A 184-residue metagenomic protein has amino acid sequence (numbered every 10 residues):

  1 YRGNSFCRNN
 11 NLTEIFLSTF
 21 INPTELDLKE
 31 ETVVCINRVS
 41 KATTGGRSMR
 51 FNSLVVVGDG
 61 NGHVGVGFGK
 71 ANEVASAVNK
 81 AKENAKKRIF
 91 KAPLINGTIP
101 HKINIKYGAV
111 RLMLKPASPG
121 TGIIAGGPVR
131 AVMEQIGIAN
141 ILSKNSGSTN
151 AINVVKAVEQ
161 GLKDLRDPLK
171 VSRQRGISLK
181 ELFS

Functional and structural regions predicted by a protein language model:
G3-S184: Ribosome-associated RNA-binding proteins
